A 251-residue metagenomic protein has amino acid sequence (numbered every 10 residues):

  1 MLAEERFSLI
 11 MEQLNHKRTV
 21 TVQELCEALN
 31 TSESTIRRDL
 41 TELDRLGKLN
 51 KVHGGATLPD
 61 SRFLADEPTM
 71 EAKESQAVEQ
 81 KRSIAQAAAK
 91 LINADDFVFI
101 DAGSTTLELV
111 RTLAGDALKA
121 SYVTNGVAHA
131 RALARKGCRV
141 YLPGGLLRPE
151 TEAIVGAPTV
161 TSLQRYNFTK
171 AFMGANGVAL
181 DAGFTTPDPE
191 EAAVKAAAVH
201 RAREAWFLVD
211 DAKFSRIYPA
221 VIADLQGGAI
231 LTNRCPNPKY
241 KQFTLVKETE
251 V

Functional and structural regions predicted by a protein language model:
L2-E12, R18-L25, N30-S32, R45 (+2 more regions): Conserved phosphate- and dinucleotide-binding cores of soluble alpha/beta proteins, encompassing both enzyme active
L2-E5, L9-Q23, A28, S34 (+3 more regions): HTH-adjacent hinge/linker in prokaryotic transcriptional regulators
D101-A102, D210: Short His-Asn-centered micro-motif
S104-L107: Gly/Ser/Thr-rich loops at beta-strand to alpha-helix junctions that form or flank small-molecule/cofactor-binding
K119-V123, V127: Short, small-residue-rich packing micro-motifs
